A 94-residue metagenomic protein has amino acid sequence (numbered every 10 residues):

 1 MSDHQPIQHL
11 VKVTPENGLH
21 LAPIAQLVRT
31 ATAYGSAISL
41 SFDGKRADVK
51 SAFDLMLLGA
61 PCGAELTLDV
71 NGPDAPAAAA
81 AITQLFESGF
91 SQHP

Functional and structural regions predicted by a protein language model:
D3, H93: Flexible, glycine/charged-enriched surface loops at secondary-structure junctions
H4-P15: Short amphipathic
L21, A25-A81: Amphipathic, hydrophobic secondary-structure cores in small proteins
Q84-Q92: A common structural junction motif
